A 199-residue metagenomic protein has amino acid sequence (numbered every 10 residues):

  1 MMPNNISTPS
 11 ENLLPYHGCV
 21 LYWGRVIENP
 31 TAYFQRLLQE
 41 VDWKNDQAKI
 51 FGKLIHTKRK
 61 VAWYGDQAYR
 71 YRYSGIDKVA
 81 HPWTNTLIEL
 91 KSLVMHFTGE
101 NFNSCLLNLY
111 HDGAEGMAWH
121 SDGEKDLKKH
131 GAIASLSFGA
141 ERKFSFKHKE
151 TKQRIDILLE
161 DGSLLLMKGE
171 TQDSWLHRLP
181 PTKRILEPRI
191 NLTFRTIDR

Functional and structural regions predicted by a protein language model:
M1-R199: Non-heme Fe(II) oxygenase metal-center motifs and adjacent flexible, charged/small-residue loops
